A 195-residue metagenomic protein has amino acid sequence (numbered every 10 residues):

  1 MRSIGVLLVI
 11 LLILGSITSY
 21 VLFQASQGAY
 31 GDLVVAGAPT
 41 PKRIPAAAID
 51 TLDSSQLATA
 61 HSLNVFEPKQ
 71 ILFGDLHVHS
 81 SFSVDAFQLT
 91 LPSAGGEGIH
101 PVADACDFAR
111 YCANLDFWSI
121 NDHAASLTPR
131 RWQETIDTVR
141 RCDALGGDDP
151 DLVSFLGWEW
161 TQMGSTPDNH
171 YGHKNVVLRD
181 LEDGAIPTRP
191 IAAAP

Functional and structural regions predicted by a protein language model:
R2-P195: Extended, charged catalytic domains and RNA/DNA-binding interfaces, predominantly in divalent-metal-using enzymes
